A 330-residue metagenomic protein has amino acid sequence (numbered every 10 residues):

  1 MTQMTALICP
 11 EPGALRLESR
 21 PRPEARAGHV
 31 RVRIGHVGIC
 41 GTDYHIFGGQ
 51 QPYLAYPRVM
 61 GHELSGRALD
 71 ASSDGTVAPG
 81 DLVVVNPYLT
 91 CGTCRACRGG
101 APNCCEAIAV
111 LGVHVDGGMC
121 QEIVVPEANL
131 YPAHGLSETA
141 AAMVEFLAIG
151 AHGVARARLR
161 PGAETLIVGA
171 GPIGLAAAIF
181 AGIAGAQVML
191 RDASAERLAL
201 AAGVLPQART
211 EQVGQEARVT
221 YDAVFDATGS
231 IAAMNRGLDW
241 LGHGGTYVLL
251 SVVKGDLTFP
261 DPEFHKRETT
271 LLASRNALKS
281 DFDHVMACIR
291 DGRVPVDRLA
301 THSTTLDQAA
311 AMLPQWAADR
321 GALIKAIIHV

Functional and structural regions predicted by a protein language model:
T2, N235, K279-V330: C-terminal hydrophobic helical "lid"/dimerization subdomain of Rossmann-like NAD(P)H-dependent oxidoreductases
P23-V37, Q50-R95, H134-L136: Glycine-rich beta-strand-centered segment in the early N-terminal region that forms part of a ligand/cofactor-binding
Q50, A193-S194, V253, A277: Residues in the short beta-alpha loop(s) of Rossmann-like NAD(P)-binding domains
L89-V168: NAD(P)H dinucleotide-binding glycine-rich loop of Rossmann-like/cofactor-binding domains, especially the beta1-alpha1
L136-V213: Mid-domain Rossmann-like dinucleotide-binding core that forms the NAD(H)/NADP(H) cofactor-binding site
E216-V224: A short acidic, Gly/Pro-enriched loop at the edge of an enzyme's catalytic core that lines a small-molecule cofactor
I231-D291, V330: Glycine-rich phosphate-binding loop and adjacent beta-alpha segment of Rossmann(oid) nucleotide-cofactor-binding
